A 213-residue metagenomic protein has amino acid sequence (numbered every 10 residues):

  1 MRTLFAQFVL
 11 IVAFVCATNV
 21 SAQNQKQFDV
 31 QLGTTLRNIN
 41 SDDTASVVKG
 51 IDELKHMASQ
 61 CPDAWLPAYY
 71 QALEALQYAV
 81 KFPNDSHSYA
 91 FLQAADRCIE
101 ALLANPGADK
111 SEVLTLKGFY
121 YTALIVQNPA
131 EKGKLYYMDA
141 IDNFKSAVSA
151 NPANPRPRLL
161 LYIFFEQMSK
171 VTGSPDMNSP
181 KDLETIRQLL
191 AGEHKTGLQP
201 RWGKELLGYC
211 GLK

Functional and structural regions predicted by a protein language model:
M1-D29: Bacterial Sec-dependent N-terminal signal peptides
N24-R37, Q60-F82, G107-N128, N154-M168 (+1 more regions): Amphipathic alpha-helical repeat scaffolds of TPR domains
I39-E53, S86-C98, G133-I141, N178-E184: Helix-turn-helix repeat elements of alpha-solenoid scaffolds
M57, A101-L102, S146-A147, T185-I186: Canonical positions in the second alpha-helix
Q60, N105-P106, A150, L189: Structural marker of alpha-solenoid helical repeat scaffolds
Y89-K117: Gram-negative (and chloroplast) outer-membrane scaffold detector with strong preference for beta-barrel transmembrane
K132-R158, I163-P175: Outer-membrane beta-barrel transmembrane domain signature
S174-K213: Terminal, low-structured helical/coil segments at or just beyond the last alpha-helical repeat
